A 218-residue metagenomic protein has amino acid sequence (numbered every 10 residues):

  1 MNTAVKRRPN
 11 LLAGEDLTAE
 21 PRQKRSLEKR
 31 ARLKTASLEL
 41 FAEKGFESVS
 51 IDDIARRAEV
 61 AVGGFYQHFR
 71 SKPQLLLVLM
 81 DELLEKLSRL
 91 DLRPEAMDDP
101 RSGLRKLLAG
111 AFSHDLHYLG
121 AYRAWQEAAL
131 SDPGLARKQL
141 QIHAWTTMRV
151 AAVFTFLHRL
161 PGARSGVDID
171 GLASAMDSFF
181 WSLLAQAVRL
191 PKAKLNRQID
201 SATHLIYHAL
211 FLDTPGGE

Functional and structural regions predicted by a protein language model:
M1-E28, T214-E218: N-terminal intrinsically disordered/low-complexity leader segments
S26-S37, I54, L75, L79-L87 (+1 more regions): Generic hydrophobic, amphipathic alpha-helix propensity
R32, L40-Q74, V78: Helix-turn-helix
A36-L40, G110, H114, F179: Short amphipathic alpha-helical elements of helix-turn-helix/winged-helix folds
Q74, V78, L92-G120, I169-M176 (+1 more regions): Hydrophobic alpha-helical connector segments
S88, S113-H117, P133-R159, D170-S174 (+3 more regions): Amphipathic alpha-helical packing segments from all-alpha helical-bundle domains
Y122-W125, R137-K138, G166, K192 (+1 more regions): Short, hydrophobic secondary-structure boundary micro-motifs
